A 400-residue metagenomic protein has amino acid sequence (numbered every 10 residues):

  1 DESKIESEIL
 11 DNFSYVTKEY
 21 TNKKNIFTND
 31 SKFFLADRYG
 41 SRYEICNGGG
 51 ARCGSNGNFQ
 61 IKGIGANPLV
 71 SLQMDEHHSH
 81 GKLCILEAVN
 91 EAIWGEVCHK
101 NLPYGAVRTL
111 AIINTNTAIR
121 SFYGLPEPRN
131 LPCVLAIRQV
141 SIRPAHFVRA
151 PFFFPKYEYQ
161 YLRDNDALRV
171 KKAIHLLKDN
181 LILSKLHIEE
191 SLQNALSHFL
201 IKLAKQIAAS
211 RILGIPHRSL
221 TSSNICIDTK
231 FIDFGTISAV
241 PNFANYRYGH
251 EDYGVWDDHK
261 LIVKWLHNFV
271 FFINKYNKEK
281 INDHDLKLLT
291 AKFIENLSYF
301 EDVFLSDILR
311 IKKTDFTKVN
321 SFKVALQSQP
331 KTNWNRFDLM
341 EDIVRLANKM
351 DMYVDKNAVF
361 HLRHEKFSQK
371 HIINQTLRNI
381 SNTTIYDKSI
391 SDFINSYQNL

Functional and structural regions predicted by a protein language model:
D1-R38, D75, N277-L400: Regulatory N- and C-terminal appendages and interdomain linkers associated with kinase/kinase-like NTP transferase
I9, I61-K62, F231-I232: Short hydrophobic beta-strand that contains or immediately precedes a catalytic carboxylate
Y20-I174: Conserved ATP-binding subdomain of kinase catalytic cores across diverse folds
A51-G54, K185, L200-Q206, Q327-I343: Long, well-ordered hydrophobic secondary-structure segments characteristic of membrane-embedded and membrane-proximal
F122-H217, I227-V303: ATP-dependent phospho-/nucleotidyl transfer catalytic cores
L220: Hydrophobic HxD+1 residue recognition
S223-N224: Conserved protein-kinase catalytic-loop position immediately C-terminal to the HRD catalytic Asp
